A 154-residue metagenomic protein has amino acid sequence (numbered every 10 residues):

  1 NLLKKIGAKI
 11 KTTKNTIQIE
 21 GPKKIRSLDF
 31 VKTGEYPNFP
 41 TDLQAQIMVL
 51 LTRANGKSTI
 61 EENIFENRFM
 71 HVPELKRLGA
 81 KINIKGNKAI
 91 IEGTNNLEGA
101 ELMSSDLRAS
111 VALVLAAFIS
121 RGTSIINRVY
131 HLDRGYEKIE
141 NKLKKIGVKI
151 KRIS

Functional and structural regions predicted by a protein language model:
N1-S154: Short, structured segments at the rim of ligand-binding sites
